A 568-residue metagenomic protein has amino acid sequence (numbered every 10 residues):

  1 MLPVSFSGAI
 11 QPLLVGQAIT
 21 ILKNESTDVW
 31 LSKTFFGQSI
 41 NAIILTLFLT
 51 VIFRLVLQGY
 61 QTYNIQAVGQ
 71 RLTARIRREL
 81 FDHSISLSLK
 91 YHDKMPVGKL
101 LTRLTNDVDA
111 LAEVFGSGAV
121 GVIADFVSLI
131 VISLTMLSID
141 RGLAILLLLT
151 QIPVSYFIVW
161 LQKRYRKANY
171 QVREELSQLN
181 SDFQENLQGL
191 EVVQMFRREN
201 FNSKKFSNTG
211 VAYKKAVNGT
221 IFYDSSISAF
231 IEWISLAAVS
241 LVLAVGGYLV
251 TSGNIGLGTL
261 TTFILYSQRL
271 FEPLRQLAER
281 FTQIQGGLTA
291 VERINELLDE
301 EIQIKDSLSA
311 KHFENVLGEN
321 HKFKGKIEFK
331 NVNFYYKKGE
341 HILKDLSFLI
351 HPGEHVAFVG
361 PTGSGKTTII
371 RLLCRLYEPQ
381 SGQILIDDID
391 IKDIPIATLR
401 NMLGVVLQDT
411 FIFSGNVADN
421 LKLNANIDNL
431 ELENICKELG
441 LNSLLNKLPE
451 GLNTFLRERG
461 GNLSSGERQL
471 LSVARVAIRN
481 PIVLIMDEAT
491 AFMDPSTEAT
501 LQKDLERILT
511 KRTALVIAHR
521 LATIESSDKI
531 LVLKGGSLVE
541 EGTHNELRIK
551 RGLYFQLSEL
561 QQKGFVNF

Functional and structural regions predicted by a protein language model:
M1-F6, T50-F53, S117-Q171, V242-I255 (+1 more regions): Transmembrane helices of ABC transporter permease
M1-V56, L137-G142, G253-L257: Transmembrane helix-loop-helix hairpins at lipid-water interfaces of multipass membrane proteins, especially the type-1
L47-Q58, Q151-S155, V159, D224-A238 (+1 more regions): Hydrophobic alpha-helical segments in the permease module
Q61, I65-G69, H83-I130, Q188: Juxtamembrane loop-to-helix connectors within ABC transporter transmembrane domains
L89-K90, N106-F115, A119, V127 (+6 more regions): An intracellular "coupling" helix at the cytosolic face of ABC transporter transmembrane type-1 domains
R198, F222, L270-D299: Cytosolic ends of transmembrane helices, especially the final helix of ABC transmembrane type-1 domains
F313-F568: ABC-type nucleotide-binding domain
